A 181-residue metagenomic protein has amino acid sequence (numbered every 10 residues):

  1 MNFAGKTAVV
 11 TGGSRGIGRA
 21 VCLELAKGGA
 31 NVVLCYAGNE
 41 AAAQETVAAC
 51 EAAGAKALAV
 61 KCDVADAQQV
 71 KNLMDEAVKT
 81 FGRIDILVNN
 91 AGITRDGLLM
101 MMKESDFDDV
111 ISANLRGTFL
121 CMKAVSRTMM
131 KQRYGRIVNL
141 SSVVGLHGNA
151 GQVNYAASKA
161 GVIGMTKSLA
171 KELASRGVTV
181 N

Functional and structural regions predicted by a protein language model:
T7, S14-R15: Conserved glycine-rich cofactor-binding loop
A30-E45: Conserved glycine-rich Rossmann-like NAD(P)H-binding loop of the short-chain dehydrogenase/reductase
E40, K61-L73, E104: The beta1-alpha1 cofactor-binding region of Rossmann-like NAD(H)/NADP(H)-dependent oxidoreductases
L98-L99, K103-I111: Substrate-binding pocket helix/loop in short-chain dehydrogenase/reductase
M122, S158, T166: Active-site helix of classical SDR
R127, K171-S175: Alpha-helical segment proximal to the catalytic Tyr-Lys
S142: Residue(s) in the substrate-gating loop at a strand-loop-helix junction that position the organic substrate next
